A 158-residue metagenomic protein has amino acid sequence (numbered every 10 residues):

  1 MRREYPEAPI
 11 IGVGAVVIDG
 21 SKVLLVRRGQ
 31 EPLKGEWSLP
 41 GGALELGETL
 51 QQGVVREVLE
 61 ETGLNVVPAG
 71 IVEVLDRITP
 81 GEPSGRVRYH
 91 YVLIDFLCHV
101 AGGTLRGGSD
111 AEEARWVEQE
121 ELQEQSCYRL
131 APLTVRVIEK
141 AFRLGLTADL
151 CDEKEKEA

Functional and structural regions predicted by a protein language model:
M1-V16, G20, R86-V87: Acidic, metal-coordinating catalytic segment for phosphate/diphosphate chemistry, firing primarily on the Nudix
I11-V13, S21, V92-I94, E112: Change "...and in nucleic-acid phosphodiester-cleaving endonucleases..." to "...and in nucleic-acid processing enzymes
V17, L25, C98-V100, W116: Conserved hydrophobic "DFG−1" position in protein kinase catalytic cores
P32-G35: A conserved beta-turn-beta hairpin within the catalytic core of GNAT-like acetyltransferases that forms part
L39-E73, F96: The catalytic Nudix box helix
L75-T104: Active-site-adjacent beta-strand/loop module that shapes the phosphate/pyrophosphate-binding cleft
R106-A158: Nudix hydrolase/Nudix homology domain
